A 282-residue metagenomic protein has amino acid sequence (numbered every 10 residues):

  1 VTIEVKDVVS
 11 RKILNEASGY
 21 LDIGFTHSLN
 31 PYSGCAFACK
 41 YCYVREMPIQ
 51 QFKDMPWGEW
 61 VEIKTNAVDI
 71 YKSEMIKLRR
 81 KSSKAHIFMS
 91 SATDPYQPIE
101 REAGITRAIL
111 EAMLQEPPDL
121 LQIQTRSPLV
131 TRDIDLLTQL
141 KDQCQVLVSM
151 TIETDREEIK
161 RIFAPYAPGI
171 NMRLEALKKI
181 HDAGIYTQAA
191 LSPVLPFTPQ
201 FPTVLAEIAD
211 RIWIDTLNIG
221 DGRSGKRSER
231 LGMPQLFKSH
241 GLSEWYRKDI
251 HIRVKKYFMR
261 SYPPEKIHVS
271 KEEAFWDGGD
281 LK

Functional and structural regions predicted by a protein language model:
V1-A36, K40-L147, E153-E158, I170 (+1 more regions): Conserved Radical SAM active-site core
T2-V9, N15, L195-K282: Auxiliary Fe-S-binding modules of radical SAM enzymes
Y71, G104-R107, G169-L174, E244-Y257: Well-ordered, non-membrane alpha-helical segments in soluble/globular domains
H86-F88, L120-Q122, Q145-S149, Y186-A190 (+2 more regions): Structural preference for beta-strand elements that scaffold enzyme active sites
A92-D94, R126-P128, T151-D155, S192-V194 (+2 more regions): Active-site beta-loop-alpha junctions enriched in small/polar residues
T138-D142, L174-G184, K255-P263: Surface-exposed amphipathic alpha-helices with a cationic face
F163-Y166, A176-P199: Conserved strand-turn element in the central/C-terminal portion of the radical SAM core barrel that lines
